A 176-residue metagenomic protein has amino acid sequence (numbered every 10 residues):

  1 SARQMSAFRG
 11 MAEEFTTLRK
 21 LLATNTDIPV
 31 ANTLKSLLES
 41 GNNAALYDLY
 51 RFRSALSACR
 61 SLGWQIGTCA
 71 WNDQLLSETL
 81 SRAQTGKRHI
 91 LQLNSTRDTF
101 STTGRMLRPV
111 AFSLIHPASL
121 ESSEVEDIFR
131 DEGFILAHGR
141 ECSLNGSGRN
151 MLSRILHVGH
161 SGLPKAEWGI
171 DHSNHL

Functional and structural regions predicted by a protein language model:
S1-T85, G159-L176: Intrinsic disorder/low-complexity detector
V30-L38, F100-L114: Short, conserved helix/loop micro-motifs enriched in His/Cys and acidic residues
T68-R108: An N-terminal amphipathic alpha-helical segment
R105-L176: Acidic, proline/glycine-rich low-complexity IDRs
